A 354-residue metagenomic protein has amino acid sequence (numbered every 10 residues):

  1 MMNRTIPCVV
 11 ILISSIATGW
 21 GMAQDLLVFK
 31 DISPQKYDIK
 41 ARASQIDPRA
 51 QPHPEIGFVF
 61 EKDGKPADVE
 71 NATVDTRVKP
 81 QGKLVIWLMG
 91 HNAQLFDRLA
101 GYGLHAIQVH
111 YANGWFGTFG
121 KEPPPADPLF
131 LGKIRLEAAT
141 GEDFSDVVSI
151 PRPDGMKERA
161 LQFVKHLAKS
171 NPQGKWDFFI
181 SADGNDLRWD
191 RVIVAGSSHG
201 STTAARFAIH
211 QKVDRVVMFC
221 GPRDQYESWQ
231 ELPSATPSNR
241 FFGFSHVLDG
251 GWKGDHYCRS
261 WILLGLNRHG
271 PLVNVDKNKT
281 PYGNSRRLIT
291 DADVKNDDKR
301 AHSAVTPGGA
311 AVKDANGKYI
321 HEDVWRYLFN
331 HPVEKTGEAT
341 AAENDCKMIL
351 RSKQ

Functional and structural regions predicted by a protein language model:
C8-T18: Bacterial N-terminal signal peptides
D25-R77: N-terminal cap/lid segment of alpha/beta-hydrolase-fold proteins
Q81-G90: Short beta-strand element of the alpha/beta-hydrolase
L104-F119: Conserved alpha/beta-hydrolase
P128-G184: Alpha/beta-hydrolase active-site loop
A195-G200, A204: Gly/Ala-rich beta-loop-alpha elbow adjacent to hydrolase catalytic centers
D214-A310: The feature captures the conserved acid-bearing segment of alpha/beta-hydrolase catalytic domains
K299-K353: Catalytic active-site module of serine/aspartate enzymes centered on a nucleophile-bearing elbow/loop
